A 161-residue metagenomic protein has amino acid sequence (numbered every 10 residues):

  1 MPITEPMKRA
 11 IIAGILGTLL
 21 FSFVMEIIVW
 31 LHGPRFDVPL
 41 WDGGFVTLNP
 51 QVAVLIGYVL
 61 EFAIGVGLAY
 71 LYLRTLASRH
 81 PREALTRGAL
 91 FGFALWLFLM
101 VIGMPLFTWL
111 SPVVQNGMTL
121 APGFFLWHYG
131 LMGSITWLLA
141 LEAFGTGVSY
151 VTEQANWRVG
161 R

Functional and structural regions predicted by a protein language model:
M1-R161: Juxtamembrane/disordered regions of integral membrane proteins
